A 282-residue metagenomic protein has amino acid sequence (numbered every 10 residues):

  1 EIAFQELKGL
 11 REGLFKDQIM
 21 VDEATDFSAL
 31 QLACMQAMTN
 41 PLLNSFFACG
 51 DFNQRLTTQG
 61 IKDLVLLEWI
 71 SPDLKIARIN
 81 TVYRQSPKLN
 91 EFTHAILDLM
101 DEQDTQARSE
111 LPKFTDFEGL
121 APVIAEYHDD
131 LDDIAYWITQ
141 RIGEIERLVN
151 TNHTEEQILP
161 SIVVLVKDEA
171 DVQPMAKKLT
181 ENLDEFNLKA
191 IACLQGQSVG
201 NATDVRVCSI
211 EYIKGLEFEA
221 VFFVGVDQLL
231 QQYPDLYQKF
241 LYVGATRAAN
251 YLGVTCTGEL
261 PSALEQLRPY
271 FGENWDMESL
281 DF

Functional and structural regions predicted by a protein language model:
E1: Conserved P-loop NTPase mechanochemical-coupling segment
Q5-E6, G13-Q18, T25-F282: Conserved helicase motor core of SF1/SF2 NTP-dependent helicases
